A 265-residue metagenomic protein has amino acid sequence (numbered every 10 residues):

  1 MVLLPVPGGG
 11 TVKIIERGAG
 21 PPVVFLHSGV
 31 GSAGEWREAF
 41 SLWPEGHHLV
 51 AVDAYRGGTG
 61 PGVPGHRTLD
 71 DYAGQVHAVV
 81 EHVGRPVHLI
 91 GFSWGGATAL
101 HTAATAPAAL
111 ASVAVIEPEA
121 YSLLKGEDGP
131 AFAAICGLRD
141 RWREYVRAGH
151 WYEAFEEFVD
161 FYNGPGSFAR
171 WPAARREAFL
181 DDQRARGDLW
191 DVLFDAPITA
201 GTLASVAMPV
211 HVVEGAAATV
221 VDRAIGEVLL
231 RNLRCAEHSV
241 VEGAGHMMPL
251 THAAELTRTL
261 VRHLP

Functional and structural regions predicted by a protein language model:
P7-G62, R85: Conserved HGGG/HGGXW glycine-rich cap/lid loop of the alpha/beta-hydrolase fold
V24-S28, F92, E214: The conserved beta1-alpha1 loop
V50-I90, W94, R258: Active-site loop/oxyanion-hole signature of alpha/beta-hydrolase fold enzymes
D53-G57, E119, A244: Short beta-to-alpha linker loops that shape the active-site pocket of alpha/beta-hydrolase fold enzymes
P86-G126: Conserved hydrolase catalytic core segment
S122-A174, W190: Helix-rich cap/lid subdomain of alpha/beta-hydrolase
A178-R231, V240: Conserved serine/cysteine hydrolase catalytic core
V241-T257: Catalytic histidine-centered segment of alpha/beta-hydrolase-like enzymes
